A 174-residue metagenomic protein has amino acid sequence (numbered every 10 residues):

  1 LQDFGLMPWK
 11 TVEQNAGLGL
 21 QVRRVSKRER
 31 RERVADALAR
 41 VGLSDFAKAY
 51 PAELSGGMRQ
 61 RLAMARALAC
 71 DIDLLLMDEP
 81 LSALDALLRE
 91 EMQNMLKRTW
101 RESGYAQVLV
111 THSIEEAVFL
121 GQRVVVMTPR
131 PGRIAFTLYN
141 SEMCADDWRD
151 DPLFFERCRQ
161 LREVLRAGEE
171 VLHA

Functional and structural regions predicted by a protein language model:
Q2-M7, S113: Catalytic "switch" loops of ABC-type ATPases
K10-G17: Short coil-to-helix segment of the ABC ATPase nucleotide-binding domain corresponding to the Q-loop/switch region
G17, Q21, R28-F46, R98: Conserved ABC ATPase "signature" region
Y50-L54, M58: Conserved ABC ATPase signature
M64: Hydrophobic anchor residue at the start of the ABC signature
A69-D73: A short, proline-enriched helix->beta-strand linker immediately N-terminal to the Walker B motif in ABC-type P-loop
L75-D78: Catalytic Walker B motif of ABC-type/P-loop ATPase nucleotide-binding domains
R89-S103: Helical segment within the ABC ATPase nucleotide-binding domain
